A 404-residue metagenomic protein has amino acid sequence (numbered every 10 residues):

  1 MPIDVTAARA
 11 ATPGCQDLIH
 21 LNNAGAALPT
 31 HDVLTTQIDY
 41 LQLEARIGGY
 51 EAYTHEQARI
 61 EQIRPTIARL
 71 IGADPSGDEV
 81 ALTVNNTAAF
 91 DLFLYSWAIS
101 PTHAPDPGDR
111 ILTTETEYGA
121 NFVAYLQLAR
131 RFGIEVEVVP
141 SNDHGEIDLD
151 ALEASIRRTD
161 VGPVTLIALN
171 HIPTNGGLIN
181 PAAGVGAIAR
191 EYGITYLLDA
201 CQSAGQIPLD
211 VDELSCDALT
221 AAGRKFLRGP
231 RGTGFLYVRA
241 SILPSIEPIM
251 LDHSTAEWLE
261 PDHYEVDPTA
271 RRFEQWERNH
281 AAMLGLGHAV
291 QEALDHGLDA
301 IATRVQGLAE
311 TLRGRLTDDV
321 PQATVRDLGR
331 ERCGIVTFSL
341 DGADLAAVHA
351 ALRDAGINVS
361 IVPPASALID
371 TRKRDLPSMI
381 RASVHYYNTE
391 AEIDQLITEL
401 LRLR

Functional and structural regions predicted by a protein language model:
M1-R404: Pyridoxal 5′-phosphate
